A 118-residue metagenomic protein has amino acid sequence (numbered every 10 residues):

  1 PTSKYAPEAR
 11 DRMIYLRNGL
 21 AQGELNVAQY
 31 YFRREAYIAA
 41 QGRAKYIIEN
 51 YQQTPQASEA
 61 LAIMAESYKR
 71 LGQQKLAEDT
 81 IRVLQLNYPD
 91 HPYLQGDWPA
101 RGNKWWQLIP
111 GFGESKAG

Functional and structural regions predicted by a protein language model:
P1-G118: Acidic, polar-rich low-complexity tracts and alpha-helical solenoid repeat scaffolds
